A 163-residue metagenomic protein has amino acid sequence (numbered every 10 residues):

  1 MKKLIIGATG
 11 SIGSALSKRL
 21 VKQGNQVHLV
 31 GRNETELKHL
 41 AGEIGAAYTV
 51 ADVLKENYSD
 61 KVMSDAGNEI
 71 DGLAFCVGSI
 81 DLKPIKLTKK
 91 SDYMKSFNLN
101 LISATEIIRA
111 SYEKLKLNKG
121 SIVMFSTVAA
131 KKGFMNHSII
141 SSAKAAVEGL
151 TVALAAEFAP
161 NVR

Functional and structural regions predicted by a protein language model:
T9, S17: N-terminal Rossmann NAD(P)H-binding glycine-rich loop of SDR-like oxidoreductase domains
E43-N57: Rossmann-fold cofactor-recognition segment
P84-I85, D92-F97: Substrate-binding pocket helix/loop in short-chain dehydrogenase/reductase
K86, K132-S138: Active-site loop immediately N-terminal to the catalytic Tyr-X3-Lys motif of short-chain dehydrogenase/reductase
I108, A143: Active-site helix of classical SDR
E113, A156-P160: Alpha-helical segment proximal to the catalytic Tyr-Lys
T127: Residue(s) in the substrate-gating loop at a strand-loop-helix junction that position the organic substrate next
